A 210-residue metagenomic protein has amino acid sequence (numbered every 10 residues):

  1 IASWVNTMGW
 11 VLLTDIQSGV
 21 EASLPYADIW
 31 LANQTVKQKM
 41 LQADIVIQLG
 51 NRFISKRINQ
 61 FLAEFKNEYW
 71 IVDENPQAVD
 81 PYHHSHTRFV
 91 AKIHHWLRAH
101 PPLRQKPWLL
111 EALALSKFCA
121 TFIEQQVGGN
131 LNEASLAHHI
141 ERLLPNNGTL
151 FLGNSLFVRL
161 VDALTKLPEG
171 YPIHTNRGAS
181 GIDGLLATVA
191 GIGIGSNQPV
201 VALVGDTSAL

Functional and structural regions predicted by a protein language model:
I1-W70, G170-S196, L210: Glycine-rich, anion-gripping cofactor-binding loops and their flanking helix/strand elements in enzyme active sites
V5, L24, Y82-H83, P145 (+1 more regions): A generic structural signal for short, non-catalytic loop/turn and secondary-structure boundary residues
T7-V11, D15, G19, H100-L103 (+5 more regions): Change "in soluble alpha/beta enzymes" to "in soluble alpha/beta proteins
G19, F53, P76, H95 (+3 more regions): Residue-level detector of flexible, active-site-proximal loop/helix-junction positions within diverse enzyme catalytic
T35-Q38, Q60, A78, I140 (+1 more regions): Short, flexible, glycine/charge-rich loop motifs used to bind or transfer phosphoryl groups or to couple energy/partner
S55-R57, V79, L160: Glycine/Thr-rich phosphate-binding loops of Rossmann-like dinucleotide-binding domains
L62-V158: Phosphate/pyrophosphate-binding active-site segments
K117-L203, S208: Cofactor-binding active-site loop characterized by glycine-rich and histidine/acidic residues
